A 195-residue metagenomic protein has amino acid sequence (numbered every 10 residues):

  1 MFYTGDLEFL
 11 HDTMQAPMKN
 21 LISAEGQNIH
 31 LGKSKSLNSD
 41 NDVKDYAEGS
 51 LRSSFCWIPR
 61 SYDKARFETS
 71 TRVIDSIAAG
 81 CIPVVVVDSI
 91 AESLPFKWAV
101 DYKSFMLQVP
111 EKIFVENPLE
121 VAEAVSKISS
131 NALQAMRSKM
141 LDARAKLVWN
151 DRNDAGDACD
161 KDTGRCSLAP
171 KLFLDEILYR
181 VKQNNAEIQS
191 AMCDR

Functional and structural regions predicted by a protein language model:
M1-G5, E48, W57: Conserved, well-structured core segments
M1-N41: Conserved catalytic-core segment of nucleotide-activated headgroup transferases in glycan assembly
P17, D45, R72-V73: A short acidic, amphipathic alpha-helical/loop segment
E25-S36, Y62-F67, A132, D151-A155: Surface-exposed helix-capping loop/turn segments at secondary-structure junctions
L37-K44, T69, A91: Active-site-adjacent structural elements in folded domains
K44-R52: Short acidic alpha-helix that forms the nucleotide-activated donor recognition element in Leloir-type transferases
L51-V148, C159-T163, S167: Catalytic binding pocket for nucleotide-activated donors in carbohydrate/polymer assembly enzymes
D151-R195: C-terminal alpha-helical cap of glycosyltransferases
